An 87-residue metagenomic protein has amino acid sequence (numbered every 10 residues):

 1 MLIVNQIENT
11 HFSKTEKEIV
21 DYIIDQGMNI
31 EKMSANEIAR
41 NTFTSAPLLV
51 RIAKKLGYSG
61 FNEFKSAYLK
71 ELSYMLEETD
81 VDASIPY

Functional and structural regions predicted by a protein language model:
L2-I3, F12-D21, M28-K32, N36 (+2 more regions): HTH-adjacent hinge/linker in prokaryotic transcriptional regulators
